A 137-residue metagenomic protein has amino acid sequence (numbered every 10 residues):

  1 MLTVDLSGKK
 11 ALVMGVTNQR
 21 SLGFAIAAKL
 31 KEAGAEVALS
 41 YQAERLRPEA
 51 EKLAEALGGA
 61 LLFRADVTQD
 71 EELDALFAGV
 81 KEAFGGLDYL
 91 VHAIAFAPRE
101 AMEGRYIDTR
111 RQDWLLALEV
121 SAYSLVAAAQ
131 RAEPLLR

Functional and structural regions predicted by a protein language model:
T3-L39: Canonical Rossmann dinucleotide-binding motif of NAD(H)/NADP(H)-dependent dehydrogenases/reductases, specifically
R20, R45, Q69, A97-G104: Short beta->alpha connector loops of Rossmann-like oxidoreductase domains
A35-E49: Conserved glycine-rich Rossmann-like NAD(P)H-binding loop of the short-chain dehydrogenase/reductase
A54-E71: Rossmann-fold cofactor-recognition segment
A65, L87-E100, S121: Rossmann-fold scaffold of SDR-type NAD(P)-dependent oxidoreductases
T68-A83: Conserved Rossmann-fold cofactor-binding substructure of NAD(P)-dependent oxidoreductases
A78, E82, F96, L116-R137: Amphipathic alpha-helical dimer-interface segment in Rossmann-like NAD(P)H-dependent oxidoreductases
D88, E103-A127: Catalytic Tyr-X3-Lys loop
